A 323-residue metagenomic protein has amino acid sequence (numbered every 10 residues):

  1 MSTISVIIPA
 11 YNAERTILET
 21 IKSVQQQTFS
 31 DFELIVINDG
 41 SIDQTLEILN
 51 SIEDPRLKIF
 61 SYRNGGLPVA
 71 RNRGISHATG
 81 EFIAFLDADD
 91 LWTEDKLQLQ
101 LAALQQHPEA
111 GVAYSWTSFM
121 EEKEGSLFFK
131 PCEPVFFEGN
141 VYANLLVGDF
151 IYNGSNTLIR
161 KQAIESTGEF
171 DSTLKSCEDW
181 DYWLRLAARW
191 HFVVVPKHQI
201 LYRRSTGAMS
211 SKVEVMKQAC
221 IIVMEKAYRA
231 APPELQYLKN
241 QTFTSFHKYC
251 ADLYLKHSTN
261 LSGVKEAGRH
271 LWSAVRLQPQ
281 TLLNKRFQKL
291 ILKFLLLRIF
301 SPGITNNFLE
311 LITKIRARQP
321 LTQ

Functional and structural regions predicted by a protein language model:
K22-D31: Short, acidic, metal-binding catalytic loop of nucleotide-sugar glycosyltransferases
S23, N38-E47, D87: A conserved acidic beta->alpha catalytic loop
Y62-A78, L99, N140: Glycine-rich, basic loop-to-helix element that forms the pyrophosphate-binding segment of sugar-nucleotide handling
S76, P134-I221: Conserved nucleotide-sugar donor-binding catalytic segment
I83: Short aromatic/hydrophobic "clamp" motif used to bind/position activated sugar donors
D87-L91, W116: The conserved acidic donor/metal-binding loop of glycosyltransferases
D95-F128: Conserved donor NDP-sugar-binding/catalytic core segment of glycosyltransferases
R204-Q323: C-terminal subregions of glycosyltransferases and related glycan-biosynthesis enzymes
